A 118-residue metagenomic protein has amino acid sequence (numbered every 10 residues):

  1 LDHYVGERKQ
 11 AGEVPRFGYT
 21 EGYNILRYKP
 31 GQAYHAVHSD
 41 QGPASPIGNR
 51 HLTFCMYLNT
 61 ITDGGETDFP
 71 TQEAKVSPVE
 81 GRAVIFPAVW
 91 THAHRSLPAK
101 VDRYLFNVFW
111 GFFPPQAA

Functional and structural regions predicted by a protein language model:
L1-A83, T91-A118: Fe(II)/2-oxoglutarate oxygenase catalytic core
